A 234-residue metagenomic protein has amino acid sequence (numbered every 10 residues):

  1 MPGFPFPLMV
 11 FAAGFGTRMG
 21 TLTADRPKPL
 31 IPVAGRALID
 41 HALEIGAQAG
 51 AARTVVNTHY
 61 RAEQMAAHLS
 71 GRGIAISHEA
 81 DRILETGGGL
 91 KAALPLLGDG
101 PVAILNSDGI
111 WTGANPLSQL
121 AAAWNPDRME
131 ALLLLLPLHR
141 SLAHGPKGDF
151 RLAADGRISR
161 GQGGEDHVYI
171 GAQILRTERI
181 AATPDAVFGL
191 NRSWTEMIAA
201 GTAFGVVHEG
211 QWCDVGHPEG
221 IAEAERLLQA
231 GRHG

Functional and structural regions predicted by a protein language model:
M1-V10, R18, P32, R36-S107 (+4 more regions): Conserved N-terminal catalytic core of the sugar/cofactor nucleotidyltransferase
G16-R18, D127: Glycine-rich "HGGG/HGxG" loop immediately N-terminal to the catalytic nucleophile of the alpha/beta-hydrolase
A24-K28: Short alpha-helical oligomerization interface
L30, I76, A131, A203-G205 (+1 more regions): Conserved beta-strand scaffold positions in the cores of enzyme catalytic domains, especially in NTP/NDP-utilizing
N57-H59, S77-A80, L134, G161 (+1 more regions): Conserved beta-strand termini and adjacent loop/short-helix elements that scaffold enzyme active sites in alpha/beta
Y60, A131-D149: Short beta-strand-to-loop element that shapes/binds the nucleotide-sugar donor at the catalytic cleft/hinge
A103-L105, I110-P126, L138-L142, P146 (+1 more regions): Catalytic-core segments of class I nucleotidyltransferases/pyrophosphorylases that form NMP-activated intermediates
